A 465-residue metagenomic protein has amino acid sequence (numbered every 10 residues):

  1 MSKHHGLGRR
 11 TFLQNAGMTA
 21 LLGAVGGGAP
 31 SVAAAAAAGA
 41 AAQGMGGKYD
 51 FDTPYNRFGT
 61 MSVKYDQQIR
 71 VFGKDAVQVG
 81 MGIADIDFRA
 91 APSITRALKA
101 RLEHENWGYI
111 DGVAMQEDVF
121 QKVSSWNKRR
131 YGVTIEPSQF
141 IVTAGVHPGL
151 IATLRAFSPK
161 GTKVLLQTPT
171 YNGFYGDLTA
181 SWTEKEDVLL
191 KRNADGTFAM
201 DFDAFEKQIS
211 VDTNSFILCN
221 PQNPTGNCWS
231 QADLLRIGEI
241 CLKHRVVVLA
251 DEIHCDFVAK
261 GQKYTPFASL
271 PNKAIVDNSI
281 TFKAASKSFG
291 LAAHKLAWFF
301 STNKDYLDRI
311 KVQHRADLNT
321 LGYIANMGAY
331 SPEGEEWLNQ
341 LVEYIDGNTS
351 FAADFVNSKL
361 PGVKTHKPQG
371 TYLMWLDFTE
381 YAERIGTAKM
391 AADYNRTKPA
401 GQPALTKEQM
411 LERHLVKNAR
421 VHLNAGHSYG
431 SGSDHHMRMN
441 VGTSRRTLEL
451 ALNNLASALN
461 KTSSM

Functional and structural regions predicted by a protein language model:
M1-L21: N-terminal secretory signal peptides and thylakoid transit peptides that target proteins across membranes
G44-G145, A152, Y330-P332, T462-M465: N-terminal small-domain helix-loop-helix segment of the aminotransferase-like
A156-L178: Conserved PLP-anchoring active-site segment centered on the Schiff-base-forming lysine
S181, K243-H244, A419: Helix C-cap/helix->beta junction micro-motif
R192-Q262: Active-site phosphate-binding strand-loop segment of PLP-dependent enzymes
N278-S358, V363-G370: PLP-dependent aminotransferase class I/II
Y344-A353, T365-Y381, T387-R396, S433: Conserved glycine-rich beta-strand-loop-beta hairpin in the small C-terminal domain of fold type I
A391-K398, Q402-M465: PLP-dependent enzyme catalytic core of the Aspartate aminotransferase-like
